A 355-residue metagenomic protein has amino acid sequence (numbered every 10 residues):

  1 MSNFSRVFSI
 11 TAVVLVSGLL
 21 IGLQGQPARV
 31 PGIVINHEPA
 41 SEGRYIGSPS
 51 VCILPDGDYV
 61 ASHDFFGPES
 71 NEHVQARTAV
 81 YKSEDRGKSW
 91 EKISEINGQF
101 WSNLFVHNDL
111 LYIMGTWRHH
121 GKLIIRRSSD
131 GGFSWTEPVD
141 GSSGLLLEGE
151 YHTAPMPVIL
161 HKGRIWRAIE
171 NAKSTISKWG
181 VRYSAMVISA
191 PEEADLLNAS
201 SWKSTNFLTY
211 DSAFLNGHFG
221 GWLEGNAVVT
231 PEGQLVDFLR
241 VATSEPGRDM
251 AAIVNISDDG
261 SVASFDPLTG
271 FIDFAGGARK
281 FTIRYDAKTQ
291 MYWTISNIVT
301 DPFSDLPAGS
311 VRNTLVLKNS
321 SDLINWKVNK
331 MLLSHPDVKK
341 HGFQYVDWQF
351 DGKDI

Functional and structural regions predicted by a protein language model:
M1-R6: Positively charged n-region of N-terminal signal peptides that target proteins for export
S9-L19: Bacterial N-terminal signal peptides
L23-S48, C52-F100, F105-A154, V158-G220 (+4 more regions): Beta-rich carbohydrate-recognition and catalytic domains
R279-K280: Alpha-helical scaffolding within the catalytic cores of extracellular/periplasmic polymer-degrading hydrolases
F343-Q344: C-terminal regions of proteins
Q349-I355: Blade-level signature of beta-propeller repeat domains, shared across WD40, Kelch, NHL, RCC1 and BNR/Asp-box propellers
